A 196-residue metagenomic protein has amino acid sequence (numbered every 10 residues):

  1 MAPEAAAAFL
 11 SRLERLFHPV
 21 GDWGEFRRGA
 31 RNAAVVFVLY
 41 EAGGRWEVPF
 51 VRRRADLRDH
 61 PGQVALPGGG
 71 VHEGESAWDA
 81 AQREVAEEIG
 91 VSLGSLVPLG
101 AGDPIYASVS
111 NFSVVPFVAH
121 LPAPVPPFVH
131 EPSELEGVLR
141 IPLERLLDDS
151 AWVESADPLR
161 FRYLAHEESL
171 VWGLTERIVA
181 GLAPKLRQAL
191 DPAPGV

Functional and structural regions predicted by a protein language model:
M1-A65, G69-P124, E144, W152 (+1 more regions): N-terminal leader/linker segments that precede catalytic domains of diphosphate-processing enzymes
V129-P158: Amphipathic alpha-helical blocks and their helix-capping loop/short-beta junctions
